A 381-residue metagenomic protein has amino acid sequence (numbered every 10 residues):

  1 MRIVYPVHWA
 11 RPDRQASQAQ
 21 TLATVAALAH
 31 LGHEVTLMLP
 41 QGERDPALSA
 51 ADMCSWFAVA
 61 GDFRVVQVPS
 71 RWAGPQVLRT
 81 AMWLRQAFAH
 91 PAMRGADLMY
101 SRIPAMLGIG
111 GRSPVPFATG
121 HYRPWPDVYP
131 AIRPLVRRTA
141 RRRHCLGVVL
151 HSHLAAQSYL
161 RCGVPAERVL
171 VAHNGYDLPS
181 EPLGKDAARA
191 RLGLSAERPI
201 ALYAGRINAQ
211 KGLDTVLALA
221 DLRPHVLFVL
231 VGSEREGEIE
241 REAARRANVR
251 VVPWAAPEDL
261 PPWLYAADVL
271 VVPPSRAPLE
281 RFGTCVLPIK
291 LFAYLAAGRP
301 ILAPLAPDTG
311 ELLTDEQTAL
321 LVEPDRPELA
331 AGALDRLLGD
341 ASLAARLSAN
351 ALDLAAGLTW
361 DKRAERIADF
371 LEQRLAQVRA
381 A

Functional and structural regions predicted by a protein language model:
V4-P6, S195-K211, L217-R223: Conserved donor-binding/catalytic core segment of Leloir-type glycosyltransferases
V7-Q15, A27, L31-R79, A155 (+1 more regions): N-terminal strand-loop element at the rim of the active site of nucleotide-sugar-dependent glycosyltransferases
S49-W56, L135, E181-L194: A short helix/loop element that forms part of the nucleotide-sugar donor recognition site in Leloir-type
L154, G175: Carbohydrate-associated surface elements
A190, L329, R336, L343-G357: A short, well-ordered alpha-helix in the C-terminal region of glycosyltransferases
K211, A256-W263, L270-A293, A303-E311: Nucleotide-sugar-dependent
E238-L264, V269: Nucleotide-activated donor-binding/catalytic signature segment of Leloir-type glycosyltransferases, i.e., the conserved
P288-L291, D315-E316, L320-P327, R336-S342: Conserved acidic donor-binding segment of nucleotide-sugar-dependent glycosyltransferases
